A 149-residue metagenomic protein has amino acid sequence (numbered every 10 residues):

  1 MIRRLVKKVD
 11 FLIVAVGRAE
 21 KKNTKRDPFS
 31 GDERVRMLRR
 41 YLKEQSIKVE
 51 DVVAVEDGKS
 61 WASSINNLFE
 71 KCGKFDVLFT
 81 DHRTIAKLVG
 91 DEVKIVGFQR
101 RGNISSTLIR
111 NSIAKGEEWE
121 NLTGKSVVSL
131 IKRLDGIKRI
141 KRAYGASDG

Functional and structural regions predicted by a protein language model:
M1-G149: Nucleotidyltransferase catalytic core that binds NTPs
